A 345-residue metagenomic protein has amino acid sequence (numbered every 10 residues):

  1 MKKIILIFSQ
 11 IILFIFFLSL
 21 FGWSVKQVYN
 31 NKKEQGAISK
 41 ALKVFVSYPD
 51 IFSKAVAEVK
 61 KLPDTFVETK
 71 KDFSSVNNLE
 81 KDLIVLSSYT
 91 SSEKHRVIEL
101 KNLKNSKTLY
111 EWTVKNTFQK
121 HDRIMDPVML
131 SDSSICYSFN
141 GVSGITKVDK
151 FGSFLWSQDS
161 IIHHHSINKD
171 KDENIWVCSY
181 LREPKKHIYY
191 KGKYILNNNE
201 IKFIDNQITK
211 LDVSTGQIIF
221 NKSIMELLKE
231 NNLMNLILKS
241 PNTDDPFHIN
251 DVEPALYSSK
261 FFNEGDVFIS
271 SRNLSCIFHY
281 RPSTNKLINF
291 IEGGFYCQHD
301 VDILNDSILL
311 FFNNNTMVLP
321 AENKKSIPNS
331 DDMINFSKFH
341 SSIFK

Functional and structural regions predicted by a protein language model:
M1-I4: Positively charged n-region of N-terminal signal peptides that target proteins for export
L6-K345: Histidine-/acidic-rich catalytic cores in large beta-rich domains
